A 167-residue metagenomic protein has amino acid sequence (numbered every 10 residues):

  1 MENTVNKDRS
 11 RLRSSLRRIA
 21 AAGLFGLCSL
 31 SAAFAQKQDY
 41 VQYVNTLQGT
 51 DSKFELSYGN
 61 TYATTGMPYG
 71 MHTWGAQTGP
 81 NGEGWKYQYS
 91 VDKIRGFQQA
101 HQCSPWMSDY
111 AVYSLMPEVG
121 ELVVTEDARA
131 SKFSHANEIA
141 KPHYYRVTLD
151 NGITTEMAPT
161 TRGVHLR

Functional and structural regions predicted by a protein language model:
M1-E2, A20, D39: Generic secretory/membrane-interface signal
M1-L16: N-terminal secretory signal peptides that target proteins for export/translocation
L12-L16, A20-A21, Q98, K132: Sequence-pattern detector for short linear motifs and compositional/periodic biases rather than a specific fold
A20-S31: Bacterial N-terminal signal peptides
Q36-R167: Accessory carbohydrate-recognition regions in carbohydrate-active enzymes
